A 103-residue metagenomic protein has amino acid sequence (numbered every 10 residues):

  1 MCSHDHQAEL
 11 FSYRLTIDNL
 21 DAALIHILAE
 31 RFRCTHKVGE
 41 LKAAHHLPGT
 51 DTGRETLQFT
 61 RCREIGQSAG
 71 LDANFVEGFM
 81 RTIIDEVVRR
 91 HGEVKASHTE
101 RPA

Functional and structural regions predicted by a protein language model:
M1-A103: Domain-level signature for soluble enzymes in the chorismate/prephenate branch of the shikimate pathway
